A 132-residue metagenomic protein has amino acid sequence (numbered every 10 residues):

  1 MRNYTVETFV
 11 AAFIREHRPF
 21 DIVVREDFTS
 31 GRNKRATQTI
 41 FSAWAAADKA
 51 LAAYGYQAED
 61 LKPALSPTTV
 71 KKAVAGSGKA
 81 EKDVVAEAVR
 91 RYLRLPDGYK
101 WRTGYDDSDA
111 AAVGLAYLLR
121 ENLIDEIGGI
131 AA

Functional and structural regions predicted by a protein language model:
M1-A132: Phosphate- and other anionic-substrate recognition elements at nucleic-acid/protein interfaces
